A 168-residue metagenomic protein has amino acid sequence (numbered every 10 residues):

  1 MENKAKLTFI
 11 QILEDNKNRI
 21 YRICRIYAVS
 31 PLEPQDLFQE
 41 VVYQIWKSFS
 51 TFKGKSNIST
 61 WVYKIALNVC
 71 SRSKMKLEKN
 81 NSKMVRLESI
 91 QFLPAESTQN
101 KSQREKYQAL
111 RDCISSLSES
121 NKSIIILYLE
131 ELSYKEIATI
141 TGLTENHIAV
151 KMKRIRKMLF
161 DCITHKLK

Functional and structural regions predicted by a protein language model:
M1-Q11, Y21-E40, S50-K53, E145 (+1 more regions): Short, charged helix-capping/linker segments at alpha-helix termini
F9-Q11, A109-L117: Short amphipathic alpha-helical boundary/capping segments
D36-Y43, S56-N68: Structural recognition of an alpha-helix C-terminal capping motif at a helix-to-coil junction
V41, I65, I124-I125, I137-A138 (+1 more regions): Hydrophobic positions on the alpha-helical face of helix-turn-helix-like DNA-binding modules
T51, K64-V85, Q103: Arg/Lys-rich amphipathic alpha helix in sigma70-family domain 2
N80-R104, S133-Y134: Internal acidic/polar
S116-E136, I140: Short amphipathic alpha helix immediately N-terminal
T141-H165: DNA-recognition helix of helix-turn-helix
